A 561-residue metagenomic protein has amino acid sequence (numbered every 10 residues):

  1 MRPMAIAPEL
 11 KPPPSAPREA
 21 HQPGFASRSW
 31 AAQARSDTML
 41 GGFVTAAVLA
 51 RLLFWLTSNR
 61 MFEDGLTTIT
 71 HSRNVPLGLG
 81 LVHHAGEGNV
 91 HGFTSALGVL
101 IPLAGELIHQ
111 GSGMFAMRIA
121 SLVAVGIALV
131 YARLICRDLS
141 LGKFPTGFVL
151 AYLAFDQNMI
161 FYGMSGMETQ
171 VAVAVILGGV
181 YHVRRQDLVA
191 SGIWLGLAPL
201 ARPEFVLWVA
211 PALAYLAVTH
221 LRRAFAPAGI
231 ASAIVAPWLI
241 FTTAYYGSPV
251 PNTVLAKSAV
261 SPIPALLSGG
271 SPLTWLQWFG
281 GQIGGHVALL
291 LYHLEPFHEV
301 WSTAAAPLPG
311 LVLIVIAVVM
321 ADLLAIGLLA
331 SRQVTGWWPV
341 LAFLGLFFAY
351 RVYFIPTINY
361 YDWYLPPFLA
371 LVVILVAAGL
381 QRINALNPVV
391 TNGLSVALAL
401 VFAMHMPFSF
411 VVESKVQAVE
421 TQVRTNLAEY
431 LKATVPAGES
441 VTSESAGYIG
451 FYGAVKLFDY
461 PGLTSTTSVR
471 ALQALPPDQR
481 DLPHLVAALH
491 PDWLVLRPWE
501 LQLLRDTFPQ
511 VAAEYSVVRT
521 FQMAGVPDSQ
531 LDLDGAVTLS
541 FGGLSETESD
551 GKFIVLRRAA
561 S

Functional and structural regions predicted by a protein language model:
Q33-T38, R137-L139, A217-G229, T303-P309 (+3 more regions): Membrane-interface helix-loop-helix junctions at transmembrane boundaries of multi-pass membrane enzymes, predominantly
L40-V48, K143-A151, I193, A210 (+4 more regions): Signature aromatic-anchored transmembrane alpha helix within multi-pass, membrane-resident enzymes that catalyze glycan
V44-T45, L129-R133, A210-L216, Y292-F348 (+1 more regions): Hydrophobic, aromatic-rich transmembrane alpha-helices and their immediate juxtamembrane boundary segments
R51-F54, V149-A154, L177-H182, V189-R202 (+4 more regions): Membrane-interface alpha helices of multi-pass inner-membrane proteins
T70, L77-G92, G247-L328, I355 (+1 more regions): Membrane-lumen/periplasm interface segments of multi-pass, membrane-embedded glycan/lipid transferases
I119-S140, G178, L323-A325: Transmembrane-helix motifs of polytopic, lipid-linked glycan transferases
L129-L134, V171-S191, L195, A210-L213 (+1 more regions): Specific aromatic-rich, kink-prone transmembrane helix
G163, A198-P203, L207, P309-I316 (+2 more regions): Hydrophobic/aromatic-rich transmembrane helices and adjacent perimembrane loops
